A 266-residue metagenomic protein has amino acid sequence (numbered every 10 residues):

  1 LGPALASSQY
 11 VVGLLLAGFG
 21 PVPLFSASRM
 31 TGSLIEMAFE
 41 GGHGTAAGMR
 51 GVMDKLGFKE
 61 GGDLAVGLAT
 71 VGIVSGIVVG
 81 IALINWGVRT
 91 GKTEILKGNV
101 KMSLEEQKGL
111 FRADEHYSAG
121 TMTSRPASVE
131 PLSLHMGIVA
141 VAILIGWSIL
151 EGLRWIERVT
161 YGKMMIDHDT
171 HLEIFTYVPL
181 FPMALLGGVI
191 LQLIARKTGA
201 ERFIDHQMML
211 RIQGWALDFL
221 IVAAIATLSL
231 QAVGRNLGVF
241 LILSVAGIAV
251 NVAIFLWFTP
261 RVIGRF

Functional and structural regions predicted by a protein language model:
L1-A6, S124-A140: Alpha-helical transmembrane segments and their helix-start/interface "positive-inside/aromatic belt" motifs in integral
G2-A113: Transmembrane-helix bundle segments that line or gate the permeation/cavity pathway in multi-pass membrane proteins
P3, G32, V66-G67, S133-G137 (+3 more regions): Hydrophobic alpha-helical transmembrane segments
A17-G20, V52, W257-F266: A cytosolic-side transmembrane-helix exit/cap motif
T31-I35, K101-L104, E130-M136, F175-T176 (+1 more regions): Alpha-helical transmembrane segments of integral membrane proteins, especially early/N-terminal helices
K59-V71, P126-H135, H171-Y177: Membrane-entry segments of alpha-helical transmembrane domains in multi-pass membrane proteins
V88-S133, R154, R158-H171, R196 (+1 more regions): Intrinsically disordered, low-complexity non-transmembrane regions of multi-pass membrane transporters
A142-V262: Transmembrane helical segments that form the transport core of multi-pass membrane transport proteins
